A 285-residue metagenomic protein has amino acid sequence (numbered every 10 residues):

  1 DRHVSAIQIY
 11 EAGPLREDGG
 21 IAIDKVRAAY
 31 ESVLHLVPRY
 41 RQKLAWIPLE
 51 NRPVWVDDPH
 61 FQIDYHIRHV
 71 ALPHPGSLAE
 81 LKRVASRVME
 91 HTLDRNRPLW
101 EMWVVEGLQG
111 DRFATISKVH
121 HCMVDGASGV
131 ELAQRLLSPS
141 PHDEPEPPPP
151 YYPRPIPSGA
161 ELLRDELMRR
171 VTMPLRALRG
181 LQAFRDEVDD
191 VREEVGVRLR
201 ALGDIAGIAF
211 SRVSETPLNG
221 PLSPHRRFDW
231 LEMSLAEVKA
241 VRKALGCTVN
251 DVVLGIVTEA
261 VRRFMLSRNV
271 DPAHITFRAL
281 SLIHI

Functional and structural regions predicted by a protein language model:
D1-A6: Generic N-terminal segment detector
I7-I21, K25-I283: Soluble acyl-CoA-dependent acyltransferase catalytic core bearing the H(X)4D motif
